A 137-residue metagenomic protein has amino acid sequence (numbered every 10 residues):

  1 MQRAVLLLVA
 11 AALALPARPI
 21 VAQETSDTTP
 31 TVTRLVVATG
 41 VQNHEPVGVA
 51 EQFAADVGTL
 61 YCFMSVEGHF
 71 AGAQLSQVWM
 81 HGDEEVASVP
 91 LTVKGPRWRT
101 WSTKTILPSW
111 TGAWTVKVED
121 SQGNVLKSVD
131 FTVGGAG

Functional and structural regions predicted by a protein language model:
R18-A22: Sec/Tat signal peptide C-region and signal peptidase I cleavage site
Q23-G58, G137: Short, compositionally biased P/S/T/A/G/V-rich stretches that sit at domain boundaries
L60-E67: Short edge beta-strand/loop segments characteristic of extracellular beta-sandwich folds
F63, W98-I106: Exposed aromatic-hydrophobic patches
G72, T111-A113: Extracellular Ig-like/FN3 beta-sandwich strand-entry sites
Q77-H81, V118: Conserved aromatic beta-strand anchor motif in extracellular beta-sandwich/beta-rich domains
T92-W98: Short proline/glycine- and polar residue-rich coil/turn motifs
L107, T115-T132: Short, exposed beta-strand-loop hairpins at the edges of beta-sheets in extracellular/periplasmic proteins
